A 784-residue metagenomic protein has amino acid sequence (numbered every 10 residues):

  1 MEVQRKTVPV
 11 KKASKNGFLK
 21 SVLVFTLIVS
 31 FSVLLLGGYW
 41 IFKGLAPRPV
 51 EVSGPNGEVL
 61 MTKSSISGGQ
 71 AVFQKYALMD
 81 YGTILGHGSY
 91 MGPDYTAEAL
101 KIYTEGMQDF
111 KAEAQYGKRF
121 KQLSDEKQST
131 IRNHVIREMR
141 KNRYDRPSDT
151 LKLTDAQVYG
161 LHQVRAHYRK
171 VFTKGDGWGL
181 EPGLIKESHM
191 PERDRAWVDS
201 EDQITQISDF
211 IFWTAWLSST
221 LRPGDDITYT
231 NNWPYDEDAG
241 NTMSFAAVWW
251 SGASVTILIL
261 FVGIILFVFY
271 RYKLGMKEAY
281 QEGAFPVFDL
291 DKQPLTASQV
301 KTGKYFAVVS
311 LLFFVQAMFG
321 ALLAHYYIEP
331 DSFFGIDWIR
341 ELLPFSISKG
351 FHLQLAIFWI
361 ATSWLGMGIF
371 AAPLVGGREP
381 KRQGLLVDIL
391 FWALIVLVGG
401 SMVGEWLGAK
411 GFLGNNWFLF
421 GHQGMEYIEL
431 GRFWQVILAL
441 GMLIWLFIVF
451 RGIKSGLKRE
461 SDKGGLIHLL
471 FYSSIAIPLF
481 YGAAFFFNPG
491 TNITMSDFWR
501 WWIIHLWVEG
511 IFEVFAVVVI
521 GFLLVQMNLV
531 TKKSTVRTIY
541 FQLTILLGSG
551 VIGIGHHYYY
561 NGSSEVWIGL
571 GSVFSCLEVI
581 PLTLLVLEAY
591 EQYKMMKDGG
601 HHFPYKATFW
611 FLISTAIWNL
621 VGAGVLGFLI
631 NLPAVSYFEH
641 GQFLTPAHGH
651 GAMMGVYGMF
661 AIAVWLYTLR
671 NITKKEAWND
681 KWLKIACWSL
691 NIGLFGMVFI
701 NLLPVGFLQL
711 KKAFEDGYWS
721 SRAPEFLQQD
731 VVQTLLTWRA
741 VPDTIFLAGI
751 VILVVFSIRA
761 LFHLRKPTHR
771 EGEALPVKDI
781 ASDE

Functional and structural regions predicted by a protein language model:
E2-N16, G275-T302, K458-D462, M595-P604 (+2 more regions): Membrane-interfacial, low-structure loops and terminal tails that flank and connect transmembrane helices in multi-pass
E2-T62: Post-cleavage N-terminal segment of exported redox proteins
K20-W40, F73, Y81, D225 (+14 more regions): Hydrophobic cores of alpha-helical transmembrane segments in multi-pass integral membrane proteins
G44-A246: Soluble extramembrane regions of membrane proteins in the secretory/endomembrane system
P55-G57, S332-I347, G641: Perimembrane loop-to-helix junctions flanking transmembrane segments
D80-T83, S89-L123, Q128, R382-V449: Hydrophobic or amphipathic alpha-helical targeting/insertion segments
N232-T256, D291-T302: Cytosolic-side membrane-insertion boundary helix
F420-R432, M495-H505, S563-F574, H640-P646: Non-cytosolic membrane-interface motifs at loop->transmembrane helix junctions
